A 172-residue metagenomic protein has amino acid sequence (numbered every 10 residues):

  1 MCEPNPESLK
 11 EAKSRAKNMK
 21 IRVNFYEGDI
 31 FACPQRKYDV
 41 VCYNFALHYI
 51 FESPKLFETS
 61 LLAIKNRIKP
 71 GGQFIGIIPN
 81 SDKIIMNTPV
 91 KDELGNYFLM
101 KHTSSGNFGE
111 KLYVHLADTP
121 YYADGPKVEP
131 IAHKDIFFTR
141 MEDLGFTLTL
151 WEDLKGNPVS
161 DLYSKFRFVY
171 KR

Functional and structural regions predicted by a protein language model:
M1-A32: Class I SAM-dependent methyltransferase SAM/SAH-binding core
P4, K10, N18, I64 (+2 more regions): Intrinsically disordered, low-complexity glycine/charged-rich regulatory or linker segments that flank or connect
E7-K10, A32-P34, H48-F51, D82-T88 (+2 more regions): Eukaryotic short linear interaction motifs
F31-V41: A short acidic, Gly/Pro-enriched loop at the edge of an enzyme's catalytic core that lines a small-molecule cofactor
D39-E58: A short SAM/SAH-binding and catalytic strip from SAM-dependent methyltransferases
K55-P70: A short glycine-rich, Lys/Arg-flanked "PGG" loop and its adjoining helix->strand segment in the class I
I75-I77, S81-T139: SAM-dependent methyltransferase
Y113-R172: Rossmann-like AdoMet/SAM-dependent catalytic core
